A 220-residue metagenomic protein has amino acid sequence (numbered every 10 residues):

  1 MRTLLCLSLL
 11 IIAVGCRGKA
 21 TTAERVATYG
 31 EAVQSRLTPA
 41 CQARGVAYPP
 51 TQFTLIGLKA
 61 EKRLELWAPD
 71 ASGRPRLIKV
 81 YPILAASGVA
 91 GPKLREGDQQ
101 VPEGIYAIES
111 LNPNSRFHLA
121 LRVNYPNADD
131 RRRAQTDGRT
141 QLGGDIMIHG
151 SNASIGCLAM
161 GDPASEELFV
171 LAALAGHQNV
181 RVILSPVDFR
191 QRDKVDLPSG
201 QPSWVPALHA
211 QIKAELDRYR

Functional and structural regions predicted by a protein language model:
M1-T3: Positively charged n-region of N-terminal signal peptides that target proteins for export
V14-G15: C-terminal motif of bacterial Sec signal peptides marking the signal peptidase cleavage site
K19-I78: Intrinsically disordered, low-complexity, Pro/Ser/Thr/Asn/Gly/Ala-rich spacer/linker segments adjacent to signal
R36-T54, L66-A68, I83-G97, V101-I108 (+2 more regions): N-terminal post-signal-peptidase region of extra-cytosolic proteins
E61, P82-G88, S185-R190: Acidic helix-start/capping segments at beta-turn-to-alpha-helix junctions
L77-V89, D129, R139: Histidine- and aromatic-enriched segments that form or immediately flank copper-ligand environments
G97-R220: Exported/periplasmic cell-wall-interacting domains
